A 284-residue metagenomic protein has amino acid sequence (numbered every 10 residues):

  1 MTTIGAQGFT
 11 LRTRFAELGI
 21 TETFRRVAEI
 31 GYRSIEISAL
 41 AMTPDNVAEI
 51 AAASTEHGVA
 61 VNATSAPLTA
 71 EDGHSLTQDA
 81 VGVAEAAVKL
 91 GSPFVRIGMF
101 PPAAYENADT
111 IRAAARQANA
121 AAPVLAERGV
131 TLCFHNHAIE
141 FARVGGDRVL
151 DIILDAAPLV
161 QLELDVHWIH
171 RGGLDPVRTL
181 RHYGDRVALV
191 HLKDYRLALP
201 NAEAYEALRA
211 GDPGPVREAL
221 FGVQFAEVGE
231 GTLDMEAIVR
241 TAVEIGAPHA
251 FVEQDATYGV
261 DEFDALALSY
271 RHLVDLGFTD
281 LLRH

Functional and structural regions predicted by a protein language model:
M1-P93, Q161, R271-H284: N-terminal pre-domain/capping segments
R12-L18, S34-V47, P67-Q78, P102-E106 (+6 more regions): Acidic-and-aromatic substrate-binding clefts and catalytic sites of carbohydrate-active enzymes
R25, A53, H57, D72-L162 (+3 more regions): Active-site acidic/histidine proton-transfer and metal-coordination neighborhood in alpha/beta enzyme cores
E36, A63-S65, R96, C133 (+3 more regions): Conserved beta-strand positions in the central sheet of alpha/beta enzyme cores
L125-V228, T232: Acidic/histidine-rich catalytic cores of soluble enzymes
A202-E203, E253-Q254, L281-H284: Short, flexible loop/turn segments with low-complexity composition
E230-V243: A short, acidic, amphipathic alpha-helical segment used as a generic capping/interface helix at domain edges
A247-G277: C-terminal/domain-terminus segments
